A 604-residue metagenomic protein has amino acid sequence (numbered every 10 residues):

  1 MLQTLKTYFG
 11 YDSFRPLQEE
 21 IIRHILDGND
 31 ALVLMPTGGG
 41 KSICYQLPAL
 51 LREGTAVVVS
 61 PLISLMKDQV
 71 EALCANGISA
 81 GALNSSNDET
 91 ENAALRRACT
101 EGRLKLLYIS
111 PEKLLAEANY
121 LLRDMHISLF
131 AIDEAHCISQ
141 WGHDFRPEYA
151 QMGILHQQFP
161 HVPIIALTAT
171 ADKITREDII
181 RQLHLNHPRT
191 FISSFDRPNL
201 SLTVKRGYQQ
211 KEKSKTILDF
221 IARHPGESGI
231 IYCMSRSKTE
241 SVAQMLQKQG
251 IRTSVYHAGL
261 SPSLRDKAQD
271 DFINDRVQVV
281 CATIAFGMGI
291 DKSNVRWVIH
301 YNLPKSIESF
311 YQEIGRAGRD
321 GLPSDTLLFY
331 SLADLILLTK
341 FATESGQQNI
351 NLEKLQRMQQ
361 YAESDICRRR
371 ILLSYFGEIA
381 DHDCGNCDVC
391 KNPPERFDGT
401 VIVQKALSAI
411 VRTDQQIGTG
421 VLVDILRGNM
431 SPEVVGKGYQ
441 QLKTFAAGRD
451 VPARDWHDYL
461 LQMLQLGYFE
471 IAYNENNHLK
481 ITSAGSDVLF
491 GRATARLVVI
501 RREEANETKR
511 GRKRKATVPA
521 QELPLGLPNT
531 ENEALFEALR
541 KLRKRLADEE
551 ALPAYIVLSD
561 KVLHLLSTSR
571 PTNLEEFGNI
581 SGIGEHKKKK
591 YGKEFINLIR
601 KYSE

Functional and structural regions predicted by a protein language model:
M1, I350-L352, D381-E604: Accessory DNA-binding and partner-docking regions appended to nucleic-acid-acting proteins, especially the terminal
M1-Y8, D12-P16, E20-S42, L50-R52 (+3 more regions): Helicase motor core with emphasis on the C-terminal RecA-like subdomain
I25, I221, F272, A362 (+2 more regions): Short helix-to-turn junction characteristic of helix-turn-helix DNA-binding domains, especially the helix
P160, P225, D365, Q415 (+1 more regions): Flexible coil/turn residues that form the inter-helical turn or adjacent wing/linker of helix-turn-helix
Q347-F376: Short, charged low-complexity linear segments at domain edges
